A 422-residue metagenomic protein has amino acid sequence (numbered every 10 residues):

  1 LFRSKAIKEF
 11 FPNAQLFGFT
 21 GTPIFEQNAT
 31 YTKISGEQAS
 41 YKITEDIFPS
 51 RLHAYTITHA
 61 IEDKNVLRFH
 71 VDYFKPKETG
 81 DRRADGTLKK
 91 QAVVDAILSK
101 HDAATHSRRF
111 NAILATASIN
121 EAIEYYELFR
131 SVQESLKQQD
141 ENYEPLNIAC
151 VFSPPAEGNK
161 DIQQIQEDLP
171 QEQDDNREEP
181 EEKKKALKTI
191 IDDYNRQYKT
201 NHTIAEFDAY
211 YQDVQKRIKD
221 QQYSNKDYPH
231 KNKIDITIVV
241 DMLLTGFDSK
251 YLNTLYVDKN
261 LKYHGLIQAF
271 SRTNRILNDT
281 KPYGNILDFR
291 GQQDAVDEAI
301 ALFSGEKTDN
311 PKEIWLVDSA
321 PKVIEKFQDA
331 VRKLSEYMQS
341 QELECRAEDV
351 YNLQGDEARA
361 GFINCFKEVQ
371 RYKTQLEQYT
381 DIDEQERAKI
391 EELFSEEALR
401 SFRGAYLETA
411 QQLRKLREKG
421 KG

Functional and structural regions predicted by a protein language model:
F2, D81-D85, T105-A115, Y228 (+3 more regions): Glycine- and acidic
F2, P49, R82-K89, A117 (+8 more regions): Catalytic cores of large soluble enzymes that bind and process phosphate-bearing ligands
F2-R82, K90, L244-W315: Signature of the SF2 helicase/ATPase Hel1-core->accessory helical subdomain module
R3-A6, I43, T56-I57, S99-A103 (+6 more regions): Generic recognition of flexible, low-complexity loop/linker segments
T32, L277-E386: Long, hydrophobic alpha-helical segments
R83-L98, T116, L353-F402, Y406-T409: Long hydrophobic segments that form regular secondary structure
D85-V239, S401-G404, E408-Q411: Conserved C-terminal RecA-like helicase domain
R414-G422: C-terminal accessory/interaction regions of large nucleic acid-associated machines
